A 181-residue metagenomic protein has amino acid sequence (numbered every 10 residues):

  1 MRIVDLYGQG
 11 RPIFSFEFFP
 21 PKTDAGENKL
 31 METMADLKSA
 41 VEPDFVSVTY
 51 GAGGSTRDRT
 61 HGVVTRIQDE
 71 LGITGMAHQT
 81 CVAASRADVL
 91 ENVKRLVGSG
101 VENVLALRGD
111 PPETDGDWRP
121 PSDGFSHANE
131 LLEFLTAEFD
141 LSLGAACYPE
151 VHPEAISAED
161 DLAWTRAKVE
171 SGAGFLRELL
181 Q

Functional and structural regions predicted by a protein language model:
I3, Q9-I13, K22-V46, E70 (+2 more regions): Alpha/beta enzyme core
E17: GNAT-family acyltransferases
A25, A52-D58, V82-A87: Acidic-and-aromatic substrate-binding clefts and catalytic sites of carbohydrate-active enzymes
S47-V48, G75-Q79, F175-L180: Short catalytic-loop micro-motif centered on adjacent basic/acidic residues
G51, G109, Q181: Flexible loop residues that form catalytic and substrate-binding hotspots at small-molecule/glycan-binding clefts
D58-E70, D88: N-terminal active-site wall of soluble small-molecule enzyme domains
I67-V82: Glycine-rich, N-terminal phosphate-binding loop and its surrounding beta-alpha-beta segment
